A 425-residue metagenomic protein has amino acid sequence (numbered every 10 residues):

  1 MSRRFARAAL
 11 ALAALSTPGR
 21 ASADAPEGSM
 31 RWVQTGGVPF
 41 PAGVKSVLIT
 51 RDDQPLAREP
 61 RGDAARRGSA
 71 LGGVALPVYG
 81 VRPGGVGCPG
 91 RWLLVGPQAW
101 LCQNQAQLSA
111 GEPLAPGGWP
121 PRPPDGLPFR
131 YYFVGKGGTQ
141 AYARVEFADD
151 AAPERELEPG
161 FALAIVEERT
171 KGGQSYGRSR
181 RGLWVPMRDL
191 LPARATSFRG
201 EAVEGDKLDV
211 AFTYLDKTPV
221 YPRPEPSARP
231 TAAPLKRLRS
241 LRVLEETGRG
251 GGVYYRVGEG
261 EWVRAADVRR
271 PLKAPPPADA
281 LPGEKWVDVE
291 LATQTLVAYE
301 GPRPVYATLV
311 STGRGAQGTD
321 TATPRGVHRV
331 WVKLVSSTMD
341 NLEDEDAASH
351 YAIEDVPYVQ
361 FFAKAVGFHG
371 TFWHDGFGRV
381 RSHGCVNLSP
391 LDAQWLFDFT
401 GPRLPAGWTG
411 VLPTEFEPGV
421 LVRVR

Functional and structural regions predicted by a protein language model:
M1-A8: Bacterial N-terminal signal peptides that target proteins for export
D24-V44, R91-T139, R178-T213, R256-K285: Boundary regions of SH3-family modules and the immediately adjacent low-complexity/disordered segments in eukaryotic
R31, R67-L108, E154-L190, P234-D267: SH3/SH3-like beta-barrel superfamily modules
V44, R51-D53, G90-W92, Q174 (+9 more regions): Extracytoplasmic
P60-A65, E146-A152, P224-T231, W408-T409: Short alpha-helix capping/helix-loop boundary micro-motifs
P230-P234, R239, L244-V327: Cell wall/extracellular polymer interaction/catalysis modules
D279-P282, Y306-L309, G318-R325, V332-R425: Exported/periplasmic cell-wall-interacting domains
